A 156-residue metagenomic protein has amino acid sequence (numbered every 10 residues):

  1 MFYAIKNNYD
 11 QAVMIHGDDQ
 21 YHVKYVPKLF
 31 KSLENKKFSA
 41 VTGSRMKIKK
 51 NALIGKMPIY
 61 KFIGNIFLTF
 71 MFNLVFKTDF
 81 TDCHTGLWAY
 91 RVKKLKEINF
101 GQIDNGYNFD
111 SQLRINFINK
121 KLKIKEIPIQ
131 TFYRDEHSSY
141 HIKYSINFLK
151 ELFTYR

Functional and structural regions predicted by a protein language model:
M1-K6, Q11, V23-I103, R134-I142 (+1 more regions): Acceptor/aglycone-binding surface of glycosyltransferases and processive sugar-polymer synthases
D19-Q20: Acidic metal-phosphate-binding loop of nucleotide-sugar-dependent transferases
T78-D79, G101-N105, R114-Q130: Catalytic donor-sugar/metal-binding loop of nucleotide-sugar-dependent glycosyltransferases
S111: DNA-recognition element of transcription regulators
E151-R156: C-terminal, non-catalytic tails of nucleotide-sugar-dependent glycosyltransferases
